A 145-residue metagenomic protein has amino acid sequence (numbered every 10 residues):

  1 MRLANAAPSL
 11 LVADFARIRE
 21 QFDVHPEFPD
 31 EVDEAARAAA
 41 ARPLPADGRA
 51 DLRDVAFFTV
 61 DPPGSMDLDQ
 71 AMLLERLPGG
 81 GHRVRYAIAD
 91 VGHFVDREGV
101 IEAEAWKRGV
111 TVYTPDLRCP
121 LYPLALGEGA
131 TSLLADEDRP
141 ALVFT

Functional and structural regions predicted by a protein language model:
M1-R85, G92-A141: Charge-lined substrate channels and their catalytic hotspots, especially those that engage the 3′ end of RNA
